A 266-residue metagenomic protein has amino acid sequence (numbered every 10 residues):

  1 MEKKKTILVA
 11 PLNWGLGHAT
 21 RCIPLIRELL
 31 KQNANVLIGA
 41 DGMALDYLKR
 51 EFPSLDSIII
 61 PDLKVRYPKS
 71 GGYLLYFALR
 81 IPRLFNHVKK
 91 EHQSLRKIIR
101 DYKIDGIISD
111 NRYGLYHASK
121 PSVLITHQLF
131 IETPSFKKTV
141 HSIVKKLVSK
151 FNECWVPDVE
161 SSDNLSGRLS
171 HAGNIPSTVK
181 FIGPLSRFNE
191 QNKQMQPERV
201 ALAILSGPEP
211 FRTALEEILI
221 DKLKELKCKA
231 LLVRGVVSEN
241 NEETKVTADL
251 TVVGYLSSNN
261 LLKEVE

Functional and structural regions predicted by a protein language model:
K3-T6, L12-N13, K31-R83: Conserved nucleotide-sugar phosphate-binding/catalytic loop shared by glycosyltransferases and other
P11-I23, P210-T213: A short, glycine/small-residue-rich beta-strand->loop->alpha-helix junction that serves as a flexible
A19-L29, M43-A44: Short amphipathic alpha-helix
I26, L169-H171, G183-E266: Donor-nucleotide binding loops and adjacent catalytic segments primarily of GT-B fold Leloir glycosyltransferases
V36-G42, E153-V159, A230-G235: Short internal beta-strands
D41-D46, I107-G114, V233-N241: Short, polar loop motifs at secondary-structure junctions
Y73-G114: Conserved nucleotide-sugar donor-binding subdomain of glycosyltransferases
A118-F181: Active-site-proximal region of nucleotide-activated glycan assembly enzymes, centered on histidine/acidic-rich loops
